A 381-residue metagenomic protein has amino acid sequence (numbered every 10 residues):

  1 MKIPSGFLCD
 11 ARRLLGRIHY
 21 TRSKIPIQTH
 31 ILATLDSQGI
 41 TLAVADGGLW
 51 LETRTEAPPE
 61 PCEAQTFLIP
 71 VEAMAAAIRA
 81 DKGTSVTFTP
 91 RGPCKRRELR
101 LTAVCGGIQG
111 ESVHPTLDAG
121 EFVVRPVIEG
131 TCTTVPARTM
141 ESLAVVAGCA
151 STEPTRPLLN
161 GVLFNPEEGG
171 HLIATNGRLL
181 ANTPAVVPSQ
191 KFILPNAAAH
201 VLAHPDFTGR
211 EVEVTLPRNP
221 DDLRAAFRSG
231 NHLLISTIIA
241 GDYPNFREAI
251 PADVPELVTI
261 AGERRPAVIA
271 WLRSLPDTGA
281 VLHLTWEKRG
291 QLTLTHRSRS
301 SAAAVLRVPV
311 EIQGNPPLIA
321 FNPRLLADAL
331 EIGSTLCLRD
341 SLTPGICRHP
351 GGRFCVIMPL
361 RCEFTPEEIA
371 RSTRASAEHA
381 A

Functional and structural regions predicted by a protein language model:
M1-A381: Structural preference for solvent-exposed beta-strand-turn elements and adjacent flexible terminal/loop segments within
